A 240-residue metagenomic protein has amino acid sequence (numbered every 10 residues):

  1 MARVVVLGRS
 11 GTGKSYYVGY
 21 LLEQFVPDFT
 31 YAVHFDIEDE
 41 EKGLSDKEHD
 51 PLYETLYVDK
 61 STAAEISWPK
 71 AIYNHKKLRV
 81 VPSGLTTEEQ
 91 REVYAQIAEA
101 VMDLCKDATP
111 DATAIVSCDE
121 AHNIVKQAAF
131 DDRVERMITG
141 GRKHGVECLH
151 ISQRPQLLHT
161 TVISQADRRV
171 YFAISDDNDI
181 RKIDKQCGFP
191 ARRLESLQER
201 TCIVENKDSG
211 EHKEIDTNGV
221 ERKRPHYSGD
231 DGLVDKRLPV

Functional and structural regions predicted by a protein language model:
M1-L7, Y17, W68-K70: The Walker A/P-loop phosphate-binding site
A2, F29, N74-K76, A166-D167: Short, well-ordered alpha-helix to beta-strand connector turns
A2-G8, C202-V240: Conserved P-loop NTPase motor module
R3-L7, V33, R79: Short hydrophobic/aromatic beta-strand immediately N-terminal to the Walker A/P-loop
V4-T12, L22, E89-G188: Conserved P-loop NTPase motor cores
R9-S61: Walker A/P-loop NTP-binding active-site region of P-loop NTPases, recognizing the glycine-rich GxxxxGKT/S
S67-E99: Conserved P-loop NTPase mechanochemical-coupling segment
R181-E211: P-loop/Walker A phosphate-binding loop and immediately adjacent motor/lid segment at beta-alpha junctions
